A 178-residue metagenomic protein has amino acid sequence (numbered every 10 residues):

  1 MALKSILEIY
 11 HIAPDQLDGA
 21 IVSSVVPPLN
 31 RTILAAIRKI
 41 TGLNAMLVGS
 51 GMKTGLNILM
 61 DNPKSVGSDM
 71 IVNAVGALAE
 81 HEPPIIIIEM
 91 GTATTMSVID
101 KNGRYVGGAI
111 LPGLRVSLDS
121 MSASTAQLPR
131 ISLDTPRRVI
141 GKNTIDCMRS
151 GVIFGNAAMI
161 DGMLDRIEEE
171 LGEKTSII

Functional and structural regions predicted by a protein language model:
M1-I86, K101-I178: Nucleotide/phosphate-binding catalytic cleft detector across ATP-hydrolyzing and phosphate-transferring enzymes
V26-P28, T92-T95: Gly/Ser/Thr-rich loops at beta-strand to alpha-helix junctions that form or flank small-molecule/cofactor-binding
I87, T94-I99: Short beta-strand scaffold segments in enzyme catalytic cores
M90-A93, P136: Short, surface-exposed recognition loops or helix-turn segments adjacent to catalytic cores
